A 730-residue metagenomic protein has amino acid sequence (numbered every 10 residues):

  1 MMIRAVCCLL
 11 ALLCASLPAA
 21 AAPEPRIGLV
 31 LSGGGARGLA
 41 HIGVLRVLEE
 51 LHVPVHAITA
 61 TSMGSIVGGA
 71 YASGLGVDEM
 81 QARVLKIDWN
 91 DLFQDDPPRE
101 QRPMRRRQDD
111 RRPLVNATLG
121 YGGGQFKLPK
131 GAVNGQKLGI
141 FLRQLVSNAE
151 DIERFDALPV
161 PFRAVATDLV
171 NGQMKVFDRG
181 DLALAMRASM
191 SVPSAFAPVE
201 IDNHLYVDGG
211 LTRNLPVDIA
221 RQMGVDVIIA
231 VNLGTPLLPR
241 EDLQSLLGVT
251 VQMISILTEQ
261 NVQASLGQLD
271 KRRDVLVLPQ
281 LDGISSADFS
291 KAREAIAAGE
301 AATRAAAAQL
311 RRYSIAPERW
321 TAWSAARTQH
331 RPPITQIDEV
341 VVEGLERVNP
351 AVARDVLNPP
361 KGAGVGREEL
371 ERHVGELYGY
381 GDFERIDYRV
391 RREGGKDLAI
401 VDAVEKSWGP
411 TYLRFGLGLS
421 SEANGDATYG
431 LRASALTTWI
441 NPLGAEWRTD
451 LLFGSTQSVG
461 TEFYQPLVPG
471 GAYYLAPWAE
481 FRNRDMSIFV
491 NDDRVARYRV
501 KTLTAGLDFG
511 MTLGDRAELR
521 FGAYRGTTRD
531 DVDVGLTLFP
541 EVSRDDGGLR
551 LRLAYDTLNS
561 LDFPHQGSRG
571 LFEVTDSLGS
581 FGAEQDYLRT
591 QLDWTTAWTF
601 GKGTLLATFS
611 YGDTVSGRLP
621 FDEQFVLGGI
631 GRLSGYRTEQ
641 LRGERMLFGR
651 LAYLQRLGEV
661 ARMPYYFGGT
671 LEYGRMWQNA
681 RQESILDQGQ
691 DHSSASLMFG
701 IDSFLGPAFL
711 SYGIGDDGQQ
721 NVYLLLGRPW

Functional and structural regions predicted by a protein language model:
A5-S16: Bacterial N-terminal signal peptides
A20-T61, G69-G375, G379-I386, V390-R391 (+1 more regions): Patatin-like phospholipase
G76, L85, T167-V170, G180-L182 (+19 more regions): Solvent-exposed coil/turn segments that connect beta secondary-structure elements in extracytoplasmic/periplasmic
L238, R311-A326, A523-G526, G567-G570 (+2 more regions): Acidic/histidine-enriched alpha-helical segments
P359-G364, E368-R372, G381, M676-G689 (+2 more regions): C-terminal soluble interaction/assembly domains
E368, H373, R385-R550, L558 (+3 more regions): Gram-negative/organellar outer-membrane beta-barrel architecture
R385, L398-I400, P410-E422, T449 (+5 more regions): C-terminal outer-membrane beta-barrel translocator/porin domains of Gram-negative envelope proteins and their
